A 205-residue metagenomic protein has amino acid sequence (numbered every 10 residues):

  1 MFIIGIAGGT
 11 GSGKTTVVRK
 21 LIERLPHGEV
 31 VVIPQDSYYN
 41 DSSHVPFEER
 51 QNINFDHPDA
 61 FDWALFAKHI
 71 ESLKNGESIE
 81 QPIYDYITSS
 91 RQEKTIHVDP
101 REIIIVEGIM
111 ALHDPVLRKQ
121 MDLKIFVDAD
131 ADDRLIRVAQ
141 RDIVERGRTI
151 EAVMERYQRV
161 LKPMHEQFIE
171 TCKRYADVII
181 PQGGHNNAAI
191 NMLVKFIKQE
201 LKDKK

Functional and structural regions predicted by a protein language model:
T10: The conserved Walker
K14: Conserved lysine of the Walker
V17-V18: Post-Walker A alpha-helix
E23-V31: Post-Walker A helix-loop "phosphate-sensing" segment adjacent to the P-loop in P-loop NTPases
V31, N40, H44-T88: Conserved nucleotide-sensing/catalytic segment adjacent to the nucleotide-binding pocket in NTP-handling enzymes
H69-I104, A111-L112, K198: Phosphate-binding/switch loop-helix module in NTP-utilizing enzymes
Q92-R146: ATP-dependent NMP and nucleoside kinases share a basic, alpha-helical "lid"
D99-P100, Q140-I143, K162-K205: NTP-dependent small-molecule kinase module
